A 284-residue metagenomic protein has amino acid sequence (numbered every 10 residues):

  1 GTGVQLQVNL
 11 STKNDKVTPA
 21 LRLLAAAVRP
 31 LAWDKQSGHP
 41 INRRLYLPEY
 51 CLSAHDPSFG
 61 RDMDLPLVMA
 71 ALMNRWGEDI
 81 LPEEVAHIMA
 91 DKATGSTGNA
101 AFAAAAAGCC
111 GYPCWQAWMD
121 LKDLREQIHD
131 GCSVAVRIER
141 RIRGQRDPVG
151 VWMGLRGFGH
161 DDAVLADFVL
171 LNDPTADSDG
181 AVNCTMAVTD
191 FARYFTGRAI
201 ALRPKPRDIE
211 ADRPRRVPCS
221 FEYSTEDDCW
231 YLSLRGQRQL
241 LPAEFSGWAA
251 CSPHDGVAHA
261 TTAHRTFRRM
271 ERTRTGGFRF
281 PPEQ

Functional and structural regions predicted by a protein language model:
V4-L10, A249-A250, F278-Q284: Short, aromatic- and glycine-rich surface loops/edge beta-strands on solvent-exposed regions
N9-G95, G159-L165, F221: Active-site-adjacent structural segments surrounding the nucleophilic cysteine of cysteine proteases and isopeptidases
N14-V17, R143-D147, D177-C184, I209-A211 (+2 more regions): Short, surface-exposed beta-strand/loop "edge" segments at domain boundaries and coil↔beta transitions
M73-R75, D79-D208: Conserved active-site-adjacent core of cysteine acyl-enzyme catalytic domains
V188-F245: Low-complexity, Gly/Ser/Thr/Pro-rich intrinsically disordered linker/tail segments
L232-R265: Extended low-complexity, serine/threonine- and proline-enriched intrinsically disordered segments
T266-E283: Aromatic sugar-binding surface patches on proteins that engage polysaccharides or sugar-phosphate polymers
